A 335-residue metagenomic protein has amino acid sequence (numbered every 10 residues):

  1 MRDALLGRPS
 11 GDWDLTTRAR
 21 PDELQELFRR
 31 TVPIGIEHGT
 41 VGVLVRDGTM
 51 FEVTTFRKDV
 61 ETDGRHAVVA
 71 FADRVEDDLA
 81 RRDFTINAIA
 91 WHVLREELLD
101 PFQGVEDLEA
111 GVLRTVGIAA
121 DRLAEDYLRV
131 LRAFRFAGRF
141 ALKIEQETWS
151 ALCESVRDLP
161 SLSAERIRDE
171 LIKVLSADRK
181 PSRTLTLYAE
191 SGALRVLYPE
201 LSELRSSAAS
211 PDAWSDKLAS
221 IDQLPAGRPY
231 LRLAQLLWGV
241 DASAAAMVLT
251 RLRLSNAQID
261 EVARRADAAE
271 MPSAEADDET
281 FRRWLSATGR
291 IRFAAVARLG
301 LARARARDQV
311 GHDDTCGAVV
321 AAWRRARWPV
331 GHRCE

Functional and structural regions predicted by a protein language model:
M1-E335: Catalytic cores of the polymerase beta-like nucleotidyltransferase superfamily and closely associated nucleotide
